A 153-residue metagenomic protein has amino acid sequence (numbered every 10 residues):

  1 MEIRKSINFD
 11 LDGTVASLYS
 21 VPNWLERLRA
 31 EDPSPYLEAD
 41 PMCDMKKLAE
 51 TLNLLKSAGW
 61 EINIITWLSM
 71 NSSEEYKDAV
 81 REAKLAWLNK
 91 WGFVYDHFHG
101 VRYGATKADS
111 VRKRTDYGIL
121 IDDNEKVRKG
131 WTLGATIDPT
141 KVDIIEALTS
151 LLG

Functional and structural regions predicted by a protein language model:
E2-R4, G59, T115-Y117: A general structural motif
S6-W91, Y95: Alpha-helical substrate-recognition element adjacent to the catalytic core
A16-Y19, N71-E75, K107-S110, V127-G130 (+1 more regions): Short catalytic/ligand-binding loop motif for oxyanion handling, primarily in non-cytosolic enzymes, centered on
E50-L54, S110-R114, G130-G134: A short acidic, amphipathic alpha-helical/loop segment
E61-N63, H99, I119: A structural signal for isolated positions on well-ordered beta-strands in alpha/beta enzyme cores
I65, G100-G104, P139: Conserved beta-strand termini and adjacent loop/short-helix elements that scaffold enzyme active sites in alpha/beta
Y95-Y117: Donor nucleotide-activated moiety binding/catalytic core segment of transferases that use nucleotide-activated donors
Y117-G153: Acidic, Mg2+-coordinating phosphoryl-transfer loop and its flanking beta/alpha structural elements, shared across
